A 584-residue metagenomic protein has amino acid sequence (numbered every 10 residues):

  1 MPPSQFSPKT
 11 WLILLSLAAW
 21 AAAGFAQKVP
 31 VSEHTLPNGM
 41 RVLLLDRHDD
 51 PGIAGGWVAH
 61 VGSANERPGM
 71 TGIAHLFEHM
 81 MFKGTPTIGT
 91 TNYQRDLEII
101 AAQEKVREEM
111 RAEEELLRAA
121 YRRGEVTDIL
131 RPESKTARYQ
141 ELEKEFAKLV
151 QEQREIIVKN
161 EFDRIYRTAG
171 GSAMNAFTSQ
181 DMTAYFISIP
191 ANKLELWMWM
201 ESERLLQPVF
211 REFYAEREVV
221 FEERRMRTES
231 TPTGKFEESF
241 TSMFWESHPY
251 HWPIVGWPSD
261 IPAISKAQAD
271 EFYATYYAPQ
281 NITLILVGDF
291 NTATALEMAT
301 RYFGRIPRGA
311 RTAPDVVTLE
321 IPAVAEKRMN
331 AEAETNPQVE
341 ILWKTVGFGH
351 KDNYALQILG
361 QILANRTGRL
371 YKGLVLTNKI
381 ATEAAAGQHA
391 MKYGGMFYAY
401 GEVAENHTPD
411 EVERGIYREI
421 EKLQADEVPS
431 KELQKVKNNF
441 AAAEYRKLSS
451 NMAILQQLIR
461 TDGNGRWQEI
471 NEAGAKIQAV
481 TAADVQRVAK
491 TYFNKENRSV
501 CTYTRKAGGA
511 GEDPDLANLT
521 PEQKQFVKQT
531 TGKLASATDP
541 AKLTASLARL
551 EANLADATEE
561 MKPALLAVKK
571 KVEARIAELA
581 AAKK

Functional and structural regions predicted by a protein language model:
M1-L12: Bacterial N-terminal signal peptides that target proteins for export
L15, A19-W20, F25-V42, T283 (+5 more regions): Proteolytic maturation boundary segments
L45, D50-E66, G72-L76, T90-E203 (+7 more regions): M16 family metallopeptidases and their MPP-like homologs
T71-M81, I358-L359: Amphipathic coiled-coil heptad-repeat stalk/oligomerization helices in membrane-associated assembly and trafficking
H79-G89: Catalytic Zn2+-binding segment of zinc metalloproteases
F210, R217-E218, R225, E237 (+2 more regions): Non-catalytic, conformational "gating/processing" segments within enzyme and secreted inhibitor domains
V220, K351-I358, V375, T481-D484: PPIase-associated folding chaperone regions across multiple families
R225-R227, T241-S242, R311-R369, Y400: His/Glu-based metal-binding/catalytic segments typifying zinc-dependent metallopeptidases
